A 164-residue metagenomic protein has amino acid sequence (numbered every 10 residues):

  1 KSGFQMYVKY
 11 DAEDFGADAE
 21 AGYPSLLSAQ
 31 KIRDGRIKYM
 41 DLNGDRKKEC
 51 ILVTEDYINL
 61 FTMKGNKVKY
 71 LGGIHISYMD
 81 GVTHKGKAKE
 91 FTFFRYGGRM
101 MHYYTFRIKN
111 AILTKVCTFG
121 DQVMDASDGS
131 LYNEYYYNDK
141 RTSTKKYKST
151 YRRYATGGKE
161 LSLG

Functional and structural regions predicted by a protein language model:
K1-N43, T150-G164: Terminal domain-start segments
K1-Q5, F93-G164: Acidic, small-residue rich beta-repeat scaffolds with periodic aromatic anchors
G35, I76-H84, D125-G129: Repeated scaffold domains used in trafficking and secretory/extracellular systems, primarily beta-propellers
L42-V53, G86-F94: Acidic/hydrophobic-patterned starts of short beta strands in beta-sheet-rich repeat architectures
K47, E55-I58, S77-Y78, G98-Y103: Short, surface-exposed coil-to-beta transition loops
L52-V53, T62, T83-K85, R107: Well-ordered beta-strand positions
I58-G72, F106-N110: Beta-propeller blade repeat segments, especially FG-GAP/WD-type strand-to-loop junctions in 6- to 7-bladed propeller
K69-T92: Long amphipathic alpha-helical scaffold regions
